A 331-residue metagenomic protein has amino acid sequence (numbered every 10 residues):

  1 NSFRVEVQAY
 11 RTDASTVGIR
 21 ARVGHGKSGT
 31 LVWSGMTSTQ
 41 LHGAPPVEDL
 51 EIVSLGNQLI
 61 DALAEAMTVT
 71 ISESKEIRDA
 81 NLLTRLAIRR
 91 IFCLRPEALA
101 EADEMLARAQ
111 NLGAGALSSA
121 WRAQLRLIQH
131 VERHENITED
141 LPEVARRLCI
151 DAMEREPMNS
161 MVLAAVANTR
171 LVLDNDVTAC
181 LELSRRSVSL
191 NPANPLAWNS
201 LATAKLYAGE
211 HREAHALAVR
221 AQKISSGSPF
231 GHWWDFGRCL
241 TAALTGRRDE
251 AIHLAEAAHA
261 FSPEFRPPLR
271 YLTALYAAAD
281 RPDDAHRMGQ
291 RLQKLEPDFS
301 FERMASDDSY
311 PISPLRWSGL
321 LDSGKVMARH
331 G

Functional and structural regions predicted by a protein language model:
N1-I88, F92, E97: Catalytic-center loop of serine/cysteine hydrolases
D79-L112, I128, E132, A165: Alpha-helical segment of the N-proximal tetratricopeptide repeat
R85-R89, W121, I128, A165 (+3 more regions): "A position-specific structural signal for the A-helix of alpha-solenoid helical repeats
R90, R126, R170-L171, K205 (+2 more regions): Residue at a conserved register position within TPR or TPR-like alpha-solenoid repeats
A98-E104, E135-I150, L173-R186, A208-R220 (+2 more regions): Structural signature of tandem alpha-helical TPR/SEL1-like repeats, specifically the intra-repeat loop/turn
R108-A109, D151-A152, R186-S187, R220-I224 (+2 more regions): Canonical positions in the second alpha-helix
N111-A114, E154-P157, P192, S226-P229 (+2 more regions): Short coil turns that delineate tetratricopeptide repeat
A116-S119, V162, A197, G231-W234 (+2 more regions): TPR alpha-solenoid repeat register
